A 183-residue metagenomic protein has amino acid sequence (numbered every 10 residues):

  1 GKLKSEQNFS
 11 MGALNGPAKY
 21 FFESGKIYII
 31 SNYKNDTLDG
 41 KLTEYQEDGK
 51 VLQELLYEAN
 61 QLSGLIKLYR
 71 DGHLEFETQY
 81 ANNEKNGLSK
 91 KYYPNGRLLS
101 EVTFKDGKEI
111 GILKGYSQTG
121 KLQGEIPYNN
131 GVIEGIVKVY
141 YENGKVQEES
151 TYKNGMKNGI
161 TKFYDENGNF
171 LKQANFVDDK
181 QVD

Functional and structural regions predicted by a protein language model:
G1-D183: Glycine/tyrosine- and acidic-biased, solvent-exposed loop/turn segments at the edges of beta-strands
